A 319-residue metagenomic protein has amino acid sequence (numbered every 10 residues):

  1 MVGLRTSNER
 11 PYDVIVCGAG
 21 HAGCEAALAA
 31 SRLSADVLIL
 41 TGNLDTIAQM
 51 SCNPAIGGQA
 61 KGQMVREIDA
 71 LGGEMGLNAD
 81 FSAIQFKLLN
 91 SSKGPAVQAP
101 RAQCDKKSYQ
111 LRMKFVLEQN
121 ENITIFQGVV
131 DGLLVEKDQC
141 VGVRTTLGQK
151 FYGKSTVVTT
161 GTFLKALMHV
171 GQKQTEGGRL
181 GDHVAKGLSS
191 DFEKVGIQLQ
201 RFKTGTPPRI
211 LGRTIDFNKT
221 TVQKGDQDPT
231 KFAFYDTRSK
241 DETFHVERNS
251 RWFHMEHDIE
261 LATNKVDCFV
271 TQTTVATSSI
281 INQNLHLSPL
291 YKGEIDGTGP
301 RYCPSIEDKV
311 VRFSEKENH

Functional and structural regions predicted by a protein language model:
M1-N8: Basic/polar N-terminal segments that are highly enriched at the extreme N-terminus, encompassing both cleavable
L4, L28-E136, L147, T159-R179 (+4 more regions): Conserved N-terminal/central alpha/beta ligand/cofactor-binding core
N8-A22: Beta1/beta-strand and adjacent pyrophosphate-binding region of the FAD-binding site in flavoprotein oxidoreductases
R10, T146-S155: Core beta-strand elements of the Rossmann-like FAD/NAD(P) dinucleotide-binding domain in flavoenzyme oxidoreductases
D13, V141, K154: Conserved acidic residues
H21-C24, Q110-R112, C140-T145: Short alpha-helical segments and helix-capping/turn motifs at coil-helix boundaries
N284-E317: Active-site helix-to-loop segments that bind/position phosphate- or nucleotide-bearing substrates and donors across
